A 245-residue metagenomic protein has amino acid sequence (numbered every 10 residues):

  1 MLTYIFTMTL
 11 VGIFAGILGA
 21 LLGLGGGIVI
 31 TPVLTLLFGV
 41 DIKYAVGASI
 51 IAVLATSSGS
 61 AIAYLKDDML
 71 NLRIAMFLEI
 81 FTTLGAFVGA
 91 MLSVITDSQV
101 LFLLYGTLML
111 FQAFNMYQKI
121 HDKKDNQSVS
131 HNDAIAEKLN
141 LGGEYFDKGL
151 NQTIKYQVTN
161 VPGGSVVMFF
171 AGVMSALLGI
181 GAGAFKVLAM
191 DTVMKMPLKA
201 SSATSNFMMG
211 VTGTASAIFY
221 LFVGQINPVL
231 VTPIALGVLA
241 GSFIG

Functional and structural regions predicted by a protein language model:
M1-A15, L36, K66-G172, T192 (+1 more regions): Juxtamembrane transmembrane-helix boundary motif
G12-G23, S60, M168-G179: Transmembrane alpha-helix interface/packing and boundary motifs in multi-pass membrane proteins, characterized by
L22-I30, G179-V187: Transmembrane helix boundary and interhelical junction motifs in multipass membrane proteins
G25-I80: Juxtamembrane transmembrane-helix termini in multi-pass membrane transport proteins
I30-Y44, F185-A200: Interfacial segments of multi-pass membrane proteins
S49-V53, S205-M209, L230-A235: Short hydrophobic/aromatic, small-residue-rich stretches within specific transmembrane helices of secondary active
I51-G59, F81-G85, L92, M208-A215: Membrane-embedded alpha-helical segments of transport systems, primarily multispan ion/solute transporters
S60-M69, M174-A176, K186-D191, V211-I226: Generic transmembrane alpha-helix signature in multi-pass membrane proteins, especially transporters/channels
